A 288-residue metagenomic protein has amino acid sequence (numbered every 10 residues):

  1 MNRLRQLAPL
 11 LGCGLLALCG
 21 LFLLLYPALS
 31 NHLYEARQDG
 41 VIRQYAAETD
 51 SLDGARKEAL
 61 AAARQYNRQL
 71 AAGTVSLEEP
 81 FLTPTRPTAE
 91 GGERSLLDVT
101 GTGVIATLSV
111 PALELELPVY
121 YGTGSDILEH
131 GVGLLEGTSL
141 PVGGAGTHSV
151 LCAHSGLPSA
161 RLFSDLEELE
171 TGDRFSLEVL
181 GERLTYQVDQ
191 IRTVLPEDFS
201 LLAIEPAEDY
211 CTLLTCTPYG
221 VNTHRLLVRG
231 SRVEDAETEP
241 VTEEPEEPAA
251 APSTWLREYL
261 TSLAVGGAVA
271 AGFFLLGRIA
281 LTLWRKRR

Functional and structural regions predicted by a protein language model:
M1-L4, K286-R288: N-terminal Lys/Arg-rich, disordered targeting/topogenic segments
L4-Y259: Solvent-exposed, non-transmembrane regions of membrane-associated and secreted proteins
E247-R288: C-terminal single-pass membrane-anchor helix
